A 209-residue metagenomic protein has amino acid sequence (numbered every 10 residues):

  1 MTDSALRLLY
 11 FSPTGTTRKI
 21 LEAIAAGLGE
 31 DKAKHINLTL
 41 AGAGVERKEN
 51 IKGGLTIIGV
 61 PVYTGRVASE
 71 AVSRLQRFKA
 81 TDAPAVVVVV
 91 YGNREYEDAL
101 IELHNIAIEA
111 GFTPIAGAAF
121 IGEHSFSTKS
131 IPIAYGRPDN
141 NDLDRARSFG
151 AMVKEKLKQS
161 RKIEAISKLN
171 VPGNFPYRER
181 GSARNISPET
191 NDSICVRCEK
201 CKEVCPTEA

Functional and structural regions predicted by a protein language model:
T2-R7, S12-A41, E46-N185: FMN-binding flavodoxin-like domain, especially the glycine-rich phosphate-binding loop
S187-E208: Cysteine-centered iron-sulfur cluster-binding motifs in ferredoxin-type domains/subunits of redox enzymes
